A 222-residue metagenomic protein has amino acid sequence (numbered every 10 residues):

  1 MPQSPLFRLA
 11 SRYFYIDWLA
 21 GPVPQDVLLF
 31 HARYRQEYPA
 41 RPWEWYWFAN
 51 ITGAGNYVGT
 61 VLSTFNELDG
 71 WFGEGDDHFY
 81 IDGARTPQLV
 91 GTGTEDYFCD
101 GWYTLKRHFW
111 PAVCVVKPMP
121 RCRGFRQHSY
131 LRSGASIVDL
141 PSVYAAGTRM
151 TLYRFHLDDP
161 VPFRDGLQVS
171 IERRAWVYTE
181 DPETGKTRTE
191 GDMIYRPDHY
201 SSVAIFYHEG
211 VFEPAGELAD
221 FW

Functional and structural regions predicted by a protein language model:
M1-W222: Beta-strand-centric surfaces of beta-sandwich/beta-rich domains
